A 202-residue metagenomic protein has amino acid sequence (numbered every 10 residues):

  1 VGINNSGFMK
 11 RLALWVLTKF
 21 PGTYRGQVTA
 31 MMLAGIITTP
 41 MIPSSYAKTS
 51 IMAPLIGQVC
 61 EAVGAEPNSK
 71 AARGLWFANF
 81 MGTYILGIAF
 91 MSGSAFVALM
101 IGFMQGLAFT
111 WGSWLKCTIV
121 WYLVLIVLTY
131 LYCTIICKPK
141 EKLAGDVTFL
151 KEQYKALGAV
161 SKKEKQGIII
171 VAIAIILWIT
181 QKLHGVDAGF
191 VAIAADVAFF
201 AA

Functional and structural regions predicted by a protein language model:
V1-E66: Membrane-embedded alpha-helical segments and adjacent helix-loop junctions characteristic of multi-pass solute
V1-K10, E152-L157, L183-V186, F200-A202: Membrane-interface junctions of multi-pass transporters
R11, S45-K48, V63-G82, L86-L99 (+1 more regions): Juxtamembrane and boundary regions of transmembrane helices in multi-pass small-molecule transporters and channels
R25-L33, W76-F77, L115-I119, I168-A172 (+1 more regions): Hydrophobic alpha-helical transmembrane segments
A34-S44, F80-M91, L177-L183: Transmembrane alpha-helix interface/packing and boundary motifs in multi-pass membrane proteins, characterized by
S44-A53, S92-G93, D187, V191-A194: Hydrophobic alpha-helical membrane segments of integral membrane proteins
L131-K138, V160-K165, I173-A202: Flexible hinge motifs at transmembrane-helix junctions and intramembrane kinks/re-entrant loops in multi-pass membrane
